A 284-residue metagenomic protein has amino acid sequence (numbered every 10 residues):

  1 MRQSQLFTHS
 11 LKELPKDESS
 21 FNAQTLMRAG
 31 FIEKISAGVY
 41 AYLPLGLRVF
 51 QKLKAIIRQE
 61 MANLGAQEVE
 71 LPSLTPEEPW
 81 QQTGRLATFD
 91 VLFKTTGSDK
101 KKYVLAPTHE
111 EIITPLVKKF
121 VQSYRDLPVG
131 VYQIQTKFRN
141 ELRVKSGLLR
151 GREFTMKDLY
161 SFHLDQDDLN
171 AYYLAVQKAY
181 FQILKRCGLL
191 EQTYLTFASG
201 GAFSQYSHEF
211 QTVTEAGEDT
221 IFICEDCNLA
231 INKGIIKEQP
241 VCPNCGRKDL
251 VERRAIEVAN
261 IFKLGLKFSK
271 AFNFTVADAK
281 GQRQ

Functional and structural regions predicted by a protein language model:
M1-Q284: TRNA-recognition modules of translation machinery and tRNA-sensing kinases, especially anticodon-binding
